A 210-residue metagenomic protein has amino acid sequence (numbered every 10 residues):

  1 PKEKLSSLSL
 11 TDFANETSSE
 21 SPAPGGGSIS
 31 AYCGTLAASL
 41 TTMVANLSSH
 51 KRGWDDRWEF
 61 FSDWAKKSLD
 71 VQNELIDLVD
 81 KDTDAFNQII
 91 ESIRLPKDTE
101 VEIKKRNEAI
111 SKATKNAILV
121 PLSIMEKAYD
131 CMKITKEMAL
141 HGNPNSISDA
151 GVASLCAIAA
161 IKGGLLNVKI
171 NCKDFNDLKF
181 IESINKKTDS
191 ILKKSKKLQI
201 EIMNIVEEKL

Functional and structural regions predicted by a protein language model:
K2-T17, E126-E137: Acidic-glycine-rich active-site phosphate/pyrophosphate-binding loop
S6, L10, A14, S18-I29 (+6 more regions): Disorder-to-helix initiation segments
S19-T42, N145-G164: Conserved phosphate/anionic-ligand binding catalytic regions in large, soluble enzymes, centered on
Y32-L36, W64, V71-L78, A117-K127 (+3 more regions): Amphipathic alpha-helix face/heptad-repeat signature
M43-D55: Transmembrane signal-anchor/signal-peptide helices with a preference for the extracytoplasmic
R52-L95, I191, L198-I200: A structural-propensity feature for long, helix-poor, extended segments
D82, F86-L155: Amphipathic alpha-helical interface segments
C131, S146-I205: Preference for long, well-ordered alpha-helical segments
